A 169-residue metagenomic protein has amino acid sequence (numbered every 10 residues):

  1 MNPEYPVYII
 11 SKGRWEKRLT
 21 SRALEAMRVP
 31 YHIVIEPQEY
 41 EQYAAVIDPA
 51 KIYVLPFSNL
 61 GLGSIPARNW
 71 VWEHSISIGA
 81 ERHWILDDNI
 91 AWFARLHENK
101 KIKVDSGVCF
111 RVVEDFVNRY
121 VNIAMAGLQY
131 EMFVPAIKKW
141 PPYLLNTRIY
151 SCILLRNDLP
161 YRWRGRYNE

Functional and structural regions predicted by a protein language model:
M1-A26: N-proximal low-complexity "stem/linker" segments adjacent to membrane-targeting elements
P3, V29, A80-R82: Short coil/turn segments at beta-strand junctions that form active-site/ligand-binding loops
V7-S11, P30-P37, A126: Short, hydrophobic beta-strand segments that form beta-sheet elements in well-ordered domains
E16-L19, P66, V108: Short, conserved clusters of charged catalytic residues that mark active-site and nucleotide-handling motifs
T20-L24, A44, W72, V113-E114: Short amphipathic alpha-helical segments and helix-helix/interface helices
E25-H32, I47-I52, D115-A124: Structural alpha-beta junctions
I35-L86, A91-D105: Active-site-proximal specificity loops/subdomain of glycosyltransferases
F93-N168: Conserved catalytic core of nucleotide-sugar-dependent glycosyltransferases
